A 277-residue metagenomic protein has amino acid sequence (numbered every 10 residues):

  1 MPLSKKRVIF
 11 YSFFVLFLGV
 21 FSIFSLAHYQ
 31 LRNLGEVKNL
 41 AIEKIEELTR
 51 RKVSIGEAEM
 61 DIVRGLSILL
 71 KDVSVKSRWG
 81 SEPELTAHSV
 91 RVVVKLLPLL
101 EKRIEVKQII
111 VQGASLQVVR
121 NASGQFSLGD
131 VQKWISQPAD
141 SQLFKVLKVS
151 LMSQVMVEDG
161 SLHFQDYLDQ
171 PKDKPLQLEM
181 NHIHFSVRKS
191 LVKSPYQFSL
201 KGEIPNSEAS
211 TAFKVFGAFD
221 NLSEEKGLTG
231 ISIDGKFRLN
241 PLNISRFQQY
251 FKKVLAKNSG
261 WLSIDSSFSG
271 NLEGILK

Functional and structural regions predicted by a protein language model:
M1-R50: N-terminal type II signal-anchor transmembrane helix that functions as the membrane-insertion/stop-transfer segment
N39, E47, K52-S54, V149 (+2 more regions): Residues that act as N-cap/strand-start positions at coil-to-secondary-structure junctions
A41, I45, L70, V90 (+5 more regions): Buried hydrophobic packing residues in well-ordered domains
E47-R78: N-terminal leader/targeting pre-sequences
R51, D72-F185: Secondary-structure transition motifs
R51, L66, S81-P83, S207-T211: Short acidic/polar mixed-charge low-complexity motifs
E57-E59, Q154, S267: Short, surface-exposed charged micro-motifs
E101-I104, P171-S267, E273-K277: Interface amphipathic segments
